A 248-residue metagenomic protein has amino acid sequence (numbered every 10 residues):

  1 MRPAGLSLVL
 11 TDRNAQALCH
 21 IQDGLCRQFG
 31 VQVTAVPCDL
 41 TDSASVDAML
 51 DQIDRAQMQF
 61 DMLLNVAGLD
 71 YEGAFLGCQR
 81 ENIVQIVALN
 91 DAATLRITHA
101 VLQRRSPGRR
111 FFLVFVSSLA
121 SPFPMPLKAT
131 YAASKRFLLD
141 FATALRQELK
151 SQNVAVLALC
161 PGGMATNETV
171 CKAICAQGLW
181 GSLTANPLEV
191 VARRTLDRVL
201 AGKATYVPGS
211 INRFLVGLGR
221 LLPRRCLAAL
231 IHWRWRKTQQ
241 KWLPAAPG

Functional and structural regions predicted by a protein language model:
G5-H20: Conserved glycine-rich Rossmann-like NAD(P)H-binding loop of the short-chain dehydrogenase/reductase
R27-A44: Rossmann-fold cofactor-recognition segment
V66-Y71: Conserved NAD(P)H cofactor-binding loop of Rossmann-fold oxidoreductase domains
A74-I86: Substrate-binding pocket helix/loop in short-chain dehydrogenase/reductase
T98, S134: Active-site helix of classical SDR
S118: Residue(s) in the substrate-gating loop at a strand-loop-helix junction that position the organic substrate next
Q147-I211: SDR active-site lid
